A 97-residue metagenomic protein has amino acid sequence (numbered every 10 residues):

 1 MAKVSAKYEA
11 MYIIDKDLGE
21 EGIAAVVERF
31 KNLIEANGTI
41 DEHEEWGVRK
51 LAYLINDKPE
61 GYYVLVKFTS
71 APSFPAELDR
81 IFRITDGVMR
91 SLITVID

Functional and structural regions predicted by a protein language model:
A2-D97: Structured, basic alpha/beta domains of bacterial-type, RNA-associated proteins
